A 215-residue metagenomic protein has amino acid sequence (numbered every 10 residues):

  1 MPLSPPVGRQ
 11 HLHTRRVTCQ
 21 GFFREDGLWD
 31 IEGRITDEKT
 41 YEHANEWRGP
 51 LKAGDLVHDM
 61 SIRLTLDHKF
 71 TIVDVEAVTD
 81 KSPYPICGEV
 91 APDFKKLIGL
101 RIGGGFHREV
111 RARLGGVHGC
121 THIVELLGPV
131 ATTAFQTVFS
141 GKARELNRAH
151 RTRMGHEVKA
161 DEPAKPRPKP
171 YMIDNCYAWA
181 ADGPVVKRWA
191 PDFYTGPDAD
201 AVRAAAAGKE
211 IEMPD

Functional and structural regions predicted by a protein language model:
M1-I35: N-terminal "first-domain core" detector
T14, G21-F23, I35-D215: Active-site- and interface-proximal helix/loop "cap" or "latch" segments in soluble metabolic and energy-transducing
